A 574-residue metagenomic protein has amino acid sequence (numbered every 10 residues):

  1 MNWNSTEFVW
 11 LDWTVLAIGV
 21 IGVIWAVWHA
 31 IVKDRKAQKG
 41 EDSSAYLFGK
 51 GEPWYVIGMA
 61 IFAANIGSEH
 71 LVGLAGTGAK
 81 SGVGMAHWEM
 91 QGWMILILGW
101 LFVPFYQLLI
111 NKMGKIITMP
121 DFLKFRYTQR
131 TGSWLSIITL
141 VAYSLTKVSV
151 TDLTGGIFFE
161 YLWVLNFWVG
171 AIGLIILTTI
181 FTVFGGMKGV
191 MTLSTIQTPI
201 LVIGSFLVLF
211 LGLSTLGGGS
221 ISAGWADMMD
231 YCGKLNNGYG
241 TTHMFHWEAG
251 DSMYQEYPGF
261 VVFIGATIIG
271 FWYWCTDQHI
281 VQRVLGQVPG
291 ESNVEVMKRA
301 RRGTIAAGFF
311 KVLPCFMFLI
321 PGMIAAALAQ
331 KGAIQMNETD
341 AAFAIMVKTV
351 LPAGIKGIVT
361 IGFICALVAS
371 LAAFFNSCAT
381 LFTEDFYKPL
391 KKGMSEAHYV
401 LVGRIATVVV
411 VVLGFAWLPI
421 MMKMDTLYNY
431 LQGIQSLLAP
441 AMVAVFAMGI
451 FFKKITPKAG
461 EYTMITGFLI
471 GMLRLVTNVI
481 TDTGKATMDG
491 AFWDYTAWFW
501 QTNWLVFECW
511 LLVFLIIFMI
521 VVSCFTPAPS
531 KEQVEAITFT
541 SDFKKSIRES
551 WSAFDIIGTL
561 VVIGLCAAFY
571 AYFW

Functional and structural regions predicted by a protein language model:
M1-W574: Membrane-embedded helix-loop-helix hairpins and adjacent transmembrane boundary segments in multi-pass transporters
